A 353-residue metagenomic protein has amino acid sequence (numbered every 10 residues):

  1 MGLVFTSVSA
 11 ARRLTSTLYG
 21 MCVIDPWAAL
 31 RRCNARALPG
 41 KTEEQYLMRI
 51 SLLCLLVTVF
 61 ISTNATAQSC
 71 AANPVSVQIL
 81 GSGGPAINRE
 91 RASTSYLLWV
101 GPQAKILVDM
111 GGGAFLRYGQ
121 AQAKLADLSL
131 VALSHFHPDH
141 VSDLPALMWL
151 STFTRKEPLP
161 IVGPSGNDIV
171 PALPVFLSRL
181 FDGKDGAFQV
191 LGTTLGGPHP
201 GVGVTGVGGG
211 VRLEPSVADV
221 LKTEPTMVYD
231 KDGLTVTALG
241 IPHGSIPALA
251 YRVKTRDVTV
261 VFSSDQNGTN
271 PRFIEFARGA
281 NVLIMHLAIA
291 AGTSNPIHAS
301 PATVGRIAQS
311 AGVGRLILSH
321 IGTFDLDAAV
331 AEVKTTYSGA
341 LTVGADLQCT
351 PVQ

Functional and structural regions predicted by a protein language model:
S7, E43, Q68-V260, V330-E332 (+1 more regions): Binuclear metal-dependent hydrolase catalytic cores
S7-S16: Low-acidity, Ser/Thr- and Arg-rich intrinsically disordered low-complexity segments
A37-L47: Short, Lys/Arg-enriched N-terminal segments with co-localized hydrophobic residues within the first ~10-30 amino acids
S51-S62: Bacterial N-terminal signal peptides
T63-A67: Sec/Tat signal peptide C-region and signal peptidase I cleavage site
Q68, I246, A250, K254-T259 (+1 more regions): Cap/insert and terminal regions of metallo-dependent hydrolase folds
